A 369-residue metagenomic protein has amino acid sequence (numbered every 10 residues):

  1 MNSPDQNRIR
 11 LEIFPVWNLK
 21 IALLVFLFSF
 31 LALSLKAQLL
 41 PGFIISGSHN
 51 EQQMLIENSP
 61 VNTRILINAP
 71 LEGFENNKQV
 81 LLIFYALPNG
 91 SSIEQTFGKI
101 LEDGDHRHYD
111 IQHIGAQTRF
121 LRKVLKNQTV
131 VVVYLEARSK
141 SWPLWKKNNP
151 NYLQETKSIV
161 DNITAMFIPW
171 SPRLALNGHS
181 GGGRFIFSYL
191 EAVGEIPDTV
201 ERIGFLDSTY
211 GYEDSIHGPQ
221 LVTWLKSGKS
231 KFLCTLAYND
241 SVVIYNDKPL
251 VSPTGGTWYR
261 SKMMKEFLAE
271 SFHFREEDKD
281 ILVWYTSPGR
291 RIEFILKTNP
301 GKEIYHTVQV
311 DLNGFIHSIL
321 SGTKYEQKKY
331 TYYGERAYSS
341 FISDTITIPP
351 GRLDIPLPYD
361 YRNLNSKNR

Functional and structural regions predicted by a protein language model:
I21-S34: Bacterial N-terminal signal peptides
L35-L82, Y359-N365: A domain-start/cap signature at the N-terminus of enzymes
N62, L71-N127: Short, surface-exposed "cap/lid" segments of acyl-processing enzymes
G115, Y134, S139, P143-F167: Alpha/beta-hydrolase active-site loop
I168-S180: Alpha/beta-hydrolase fold nucleophile elbow
G183-G194: Short glycine-enriched nucleophile-adjacent loop and the immediately C-terminal alpha-helix near the catalytic center
G194-Y285: The feature captures the conserved acid-bearing segment of alpha/beta-hydrolase catalytic domains
N246-R369: C-terminal accessory extensions appended to soluble enzyme cores
